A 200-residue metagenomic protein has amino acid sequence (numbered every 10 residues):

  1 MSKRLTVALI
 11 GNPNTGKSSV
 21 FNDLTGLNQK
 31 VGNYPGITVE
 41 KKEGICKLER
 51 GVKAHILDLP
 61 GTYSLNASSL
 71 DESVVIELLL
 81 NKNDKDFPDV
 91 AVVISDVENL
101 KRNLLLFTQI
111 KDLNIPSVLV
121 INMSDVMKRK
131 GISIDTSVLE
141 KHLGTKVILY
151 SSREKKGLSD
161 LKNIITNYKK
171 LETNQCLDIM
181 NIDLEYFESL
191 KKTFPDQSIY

Functional and structural regions predicted by a protein language model:
M1-S68: Conserved G1/Walker A P-loop phosphate-binding module
S19, D23, V74-E77, D160 (+1 more regions): Alpha-helical scaffold segments in soluble metabolic enzymes
V31, A67, E98, G131 (+3 more regions): Catalytic cores of large soluble enzymes that bind and process phosphate-bearing ligands
G36, E40, S69-E72, I76 (+4 more regions): Amphipathic alpha-helical transducer elements in NTP-driven molecular machines
G36, G61-S64, V97-L100, M123-K128 (+1 more regions): Conserved nucleotide-binding/hydrolysis micro-motifs of P-loop NTPases
K47-G51, V74-K146: Conserved C-terminal guanine-recognition region of P-loop GTPase G domains, centered on the G4
D125-D178: Canonical P-loop GTPase G-domain recognition
I182-Y200: Extracytoplasmic
